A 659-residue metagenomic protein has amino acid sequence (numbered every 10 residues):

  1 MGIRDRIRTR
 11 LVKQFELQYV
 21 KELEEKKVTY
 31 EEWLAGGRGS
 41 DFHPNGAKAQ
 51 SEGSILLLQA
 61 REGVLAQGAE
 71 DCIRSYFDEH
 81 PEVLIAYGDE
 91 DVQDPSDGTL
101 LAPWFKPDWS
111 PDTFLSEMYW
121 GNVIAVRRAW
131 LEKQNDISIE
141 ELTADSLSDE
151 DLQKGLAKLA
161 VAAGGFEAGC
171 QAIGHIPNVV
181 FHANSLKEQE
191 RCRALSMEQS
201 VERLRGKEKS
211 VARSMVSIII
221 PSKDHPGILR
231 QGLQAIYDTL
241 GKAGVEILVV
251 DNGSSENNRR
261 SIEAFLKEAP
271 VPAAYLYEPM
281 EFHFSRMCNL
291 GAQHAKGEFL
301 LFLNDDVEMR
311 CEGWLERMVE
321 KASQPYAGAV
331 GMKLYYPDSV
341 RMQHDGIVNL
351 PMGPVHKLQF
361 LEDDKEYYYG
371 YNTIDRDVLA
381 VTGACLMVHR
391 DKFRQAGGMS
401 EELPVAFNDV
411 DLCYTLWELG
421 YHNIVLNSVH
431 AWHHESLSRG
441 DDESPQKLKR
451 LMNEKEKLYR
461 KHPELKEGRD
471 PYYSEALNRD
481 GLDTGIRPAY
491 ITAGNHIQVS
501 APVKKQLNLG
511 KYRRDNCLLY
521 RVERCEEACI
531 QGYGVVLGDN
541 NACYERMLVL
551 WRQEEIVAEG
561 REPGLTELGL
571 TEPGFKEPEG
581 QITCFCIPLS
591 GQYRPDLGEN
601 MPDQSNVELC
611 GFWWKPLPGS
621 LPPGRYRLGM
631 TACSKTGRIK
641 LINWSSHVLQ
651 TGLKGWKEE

Functional and structural regions predicted by a protein language model:
G2-P44, E188-V216, D338, L350-D377 (+3 more regions): C-terminal, non-catalytic tails of nucleotide-sugar-dependent glycosyltransferases
L56, L300: Short aromatic/hydrophobic "clamp" motif used to bind/position activated sugar donors
E62-G63, D251-I262, M280, E308: A conserved acidic beta->alpha catalytic loop
G63, I491-E659: Basic, ligand-binding patches in group-transfer machinery, especially extracytoplasmic/periplasmic segments
G63, Q67-L101, A129, C170-Q171 (+1 more regions): Conserved donor NDP-sugar-binding/catalytic core segment of glycosyltransferases
E79, Q234-G244: Short, acidic, metal-binding catalytic loop of nucleotide-sugar glycosyltransferases
L101-A129, S285-R286, N349-D391: A recurrent flexible, glycine/aromatic-enriched loop bordering the glycosyltransferase active site that acts as
W130, T143-A172, I176-P177, W314-M318 (+2 more regions): A short, conserved alpha-helix in the catalytic core of glycosyltransferases
